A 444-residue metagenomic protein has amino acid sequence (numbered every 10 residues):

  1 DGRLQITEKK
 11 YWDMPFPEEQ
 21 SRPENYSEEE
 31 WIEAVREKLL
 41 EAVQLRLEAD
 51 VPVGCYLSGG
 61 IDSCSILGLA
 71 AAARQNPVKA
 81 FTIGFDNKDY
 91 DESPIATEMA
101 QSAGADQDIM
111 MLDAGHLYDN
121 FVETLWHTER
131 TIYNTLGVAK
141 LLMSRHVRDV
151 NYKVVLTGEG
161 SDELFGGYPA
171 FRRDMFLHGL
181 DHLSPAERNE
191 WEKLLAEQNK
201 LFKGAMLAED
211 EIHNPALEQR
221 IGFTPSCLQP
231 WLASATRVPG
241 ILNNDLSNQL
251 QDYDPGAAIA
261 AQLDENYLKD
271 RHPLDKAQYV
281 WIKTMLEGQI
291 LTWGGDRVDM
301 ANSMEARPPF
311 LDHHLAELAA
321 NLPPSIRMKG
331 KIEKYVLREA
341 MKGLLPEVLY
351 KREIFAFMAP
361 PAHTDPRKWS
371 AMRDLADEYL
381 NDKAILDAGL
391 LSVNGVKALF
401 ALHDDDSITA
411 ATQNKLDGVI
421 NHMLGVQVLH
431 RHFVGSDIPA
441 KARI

Functional and structural regions predicted by a protein language model:
D1-C55, C64-F81, D86-E123, G435 (+1 more regions): Active-site-adjacent "lid"/gating segments
L4-I6, F16-E19, E30-W31, D149-V154 (+1 more regions): Adenosyl-5′-phosphate
E33-G54, K140, H146-V150, M285 (+3 more regions): Phosphate/ATP-binding catalytic cores across multiple sugar-kinase/actin-like superfamilies, primarily ASKHA
V53-D62, N87-K88, A306-P308, P360 (+1 more regions): Glycine-rich loop motifs involved in handling phospho/adenylate chemistry
C55-S58, F81-G84, I109-M111, L156-T157 (+3 more regions): Short beta-strand segments
Y152-D162, G166-Y168: Short acidic/histidine-rich active-site segments
L164-L194: A mobile, often basic/glycine-rich helix-loop segment that functions as the active-site lid/recognition loop
